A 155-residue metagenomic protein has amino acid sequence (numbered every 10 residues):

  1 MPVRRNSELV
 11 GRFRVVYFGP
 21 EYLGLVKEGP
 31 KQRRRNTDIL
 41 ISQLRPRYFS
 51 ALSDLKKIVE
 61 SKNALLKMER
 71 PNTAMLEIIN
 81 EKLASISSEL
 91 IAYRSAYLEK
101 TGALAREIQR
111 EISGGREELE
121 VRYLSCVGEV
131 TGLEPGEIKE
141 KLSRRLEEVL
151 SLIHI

Functional and structural regions predicted by a protein language model:
M1-V149: Electropositive, glycine-dotted interaction segments that contact anionic polymers or phosphate-rich ligands
I153-I155: Conserved small/polar residues in nucleotide/adenosyl-binding loops
